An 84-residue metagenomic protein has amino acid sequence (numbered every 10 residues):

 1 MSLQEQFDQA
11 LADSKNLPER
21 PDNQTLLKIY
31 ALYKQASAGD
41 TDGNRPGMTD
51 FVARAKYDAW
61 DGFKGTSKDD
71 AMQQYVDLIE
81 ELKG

Functional and structural regions predicted by a protein language model:
M1-G84: A charge-rich, low-complexity, intrinsically flexible signal that marks solvent-exposed coils, linkers, repeats
